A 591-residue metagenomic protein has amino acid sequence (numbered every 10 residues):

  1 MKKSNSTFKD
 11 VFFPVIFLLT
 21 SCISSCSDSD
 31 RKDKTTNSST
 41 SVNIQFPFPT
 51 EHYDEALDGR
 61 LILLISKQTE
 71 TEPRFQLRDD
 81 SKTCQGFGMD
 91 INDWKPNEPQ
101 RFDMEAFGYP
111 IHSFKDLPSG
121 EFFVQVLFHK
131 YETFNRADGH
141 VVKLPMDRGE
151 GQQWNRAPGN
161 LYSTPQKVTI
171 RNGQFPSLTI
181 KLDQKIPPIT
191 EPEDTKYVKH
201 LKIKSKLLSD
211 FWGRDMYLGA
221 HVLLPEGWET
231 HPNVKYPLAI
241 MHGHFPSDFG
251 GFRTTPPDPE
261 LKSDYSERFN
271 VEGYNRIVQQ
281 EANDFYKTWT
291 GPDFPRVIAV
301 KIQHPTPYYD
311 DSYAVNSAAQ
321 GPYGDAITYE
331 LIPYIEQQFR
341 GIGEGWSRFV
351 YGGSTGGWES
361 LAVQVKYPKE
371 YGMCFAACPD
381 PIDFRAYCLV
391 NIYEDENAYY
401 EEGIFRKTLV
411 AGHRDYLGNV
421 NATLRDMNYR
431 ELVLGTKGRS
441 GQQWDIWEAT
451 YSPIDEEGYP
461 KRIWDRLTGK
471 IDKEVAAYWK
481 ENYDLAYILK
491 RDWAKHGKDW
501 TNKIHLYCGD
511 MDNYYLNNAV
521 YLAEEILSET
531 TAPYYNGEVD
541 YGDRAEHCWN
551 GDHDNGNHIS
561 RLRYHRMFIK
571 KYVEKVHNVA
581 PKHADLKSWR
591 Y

Functional and structural regions predicted by a protein language model:
M1-S41: Bacterial Sec-dependent N-terminal signal peptides
S4-N5, V11, D33-K34, I62 (+4 more regions): Small/flexible residues
T7-K9, F13, I62, P322 (+2 more regions): A diffuse structural propensity rather than consistent per-protein peaks
S21, C26-D33, F48-T50, L182-T190 (+1 more regions): A short, compositionally biased domain-edge/stem linker segment
S38-F48, D54-I62, Y217-H221, I240: Contiguous beta-strand segments within globular domains
Y53-T69, Y329-E330: Short, solvent-exposed linear motifs at loop/edge-of-secondary-structure regions
K67-F107, H112-Y591: Non-catalytic cap/lid and distal C-terminal segments of serine-dependent acyl enzymes
